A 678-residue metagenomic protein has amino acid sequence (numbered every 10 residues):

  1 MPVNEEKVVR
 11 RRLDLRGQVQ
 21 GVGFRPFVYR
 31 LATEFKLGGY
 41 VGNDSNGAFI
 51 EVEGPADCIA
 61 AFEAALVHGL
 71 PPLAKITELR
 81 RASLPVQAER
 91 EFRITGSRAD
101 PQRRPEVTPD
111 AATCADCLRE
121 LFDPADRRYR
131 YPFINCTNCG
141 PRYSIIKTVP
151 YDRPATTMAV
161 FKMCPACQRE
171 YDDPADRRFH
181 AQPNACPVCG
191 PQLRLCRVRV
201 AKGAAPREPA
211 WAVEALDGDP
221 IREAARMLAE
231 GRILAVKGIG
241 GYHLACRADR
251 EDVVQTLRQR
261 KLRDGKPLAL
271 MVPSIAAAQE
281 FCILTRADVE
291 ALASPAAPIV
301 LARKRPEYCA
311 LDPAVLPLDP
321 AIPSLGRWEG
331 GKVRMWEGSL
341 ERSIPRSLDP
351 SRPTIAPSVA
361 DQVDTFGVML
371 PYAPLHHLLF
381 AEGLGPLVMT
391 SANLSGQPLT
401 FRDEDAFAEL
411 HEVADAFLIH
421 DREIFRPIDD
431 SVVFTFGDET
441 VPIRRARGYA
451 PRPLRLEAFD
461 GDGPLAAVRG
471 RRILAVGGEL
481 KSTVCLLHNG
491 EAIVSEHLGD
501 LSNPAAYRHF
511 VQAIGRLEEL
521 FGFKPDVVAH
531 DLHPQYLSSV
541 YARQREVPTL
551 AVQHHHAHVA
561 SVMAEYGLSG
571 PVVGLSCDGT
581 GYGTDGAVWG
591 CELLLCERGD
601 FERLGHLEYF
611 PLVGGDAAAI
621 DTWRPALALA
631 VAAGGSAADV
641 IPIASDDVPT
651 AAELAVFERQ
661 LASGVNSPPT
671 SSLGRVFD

Functional and structural regions predicted by a protein language model:
M1-R194: Intrinsically disordered, low-complexity, mixed-charge
S83, I233, G241-Y308: A phosphate-binding glycine/aspartate-rich beta-alpha loop in the early core of alpha/beta enzymes
E170, Y372, F380-G461, V665 (+1 more regions): Internal gly/pro-rich beta-alpha loop/helix module that stabilizes soluble enzyme cofactors or their anionic handles
I233-A248, L387-P398, D578-V588, G664-D678: Conserved phosphate/anionic-ligand binding catalytic regions in large, soluble enzymes, centered on
L234-A235, G522-P534: Short glycine-rich phosphate-binding loop at a beta-alpha junction
L244, I299-A302, D430-F434, S482-L487 (+4 more regions): Short beta-strand scaffold segments in enzyme catalytic cores
Q279-T285, L378, L399-A408, D430 (+2 more regions): Conserved phosphate-binding catalytic cores of ATP/NTP-utilizing and phosphoryl-transfer enzymes
A416-I419, A505-Y507, F601-I641, V665-D678: Glycine-rich phosphate-binding loop plus the immediately following alpha-helix
